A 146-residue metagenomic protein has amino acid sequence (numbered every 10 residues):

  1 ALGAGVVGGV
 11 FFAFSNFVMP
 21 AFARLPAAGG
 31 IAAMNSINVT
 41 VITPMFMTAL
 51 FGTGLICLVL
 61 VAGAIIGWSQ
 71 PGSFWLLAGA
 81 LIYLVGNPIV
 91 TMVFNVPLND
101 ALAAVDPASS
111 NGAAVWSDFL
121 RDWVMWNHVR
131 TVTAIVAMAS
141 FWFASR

Functional and structural regions predicted by a protein language model:
A1-G5, A62-G86: Interfacial segments of alpha-helical transmembrane regions
G5, L58, V85, A139-W142: Hydrophobic residues within the alpha-helical transmembrane core of Major Facilitator Superfamily
V6-F51, P97-R121: Interfacial loop at the N-terminal end of multi-pass membrane proteins
G8-F11, L60-A64, T91, F141-S145: Structural signal for membrane-spanning alpha-helices in multi-pass inner-membrane proteins, emphasizing helix cores
M19, A23, I65-G72, V96-D100 (+1 more regions): Transmembrane helix-loop junctions in multipass membrane proteins, especially transporters and channels
T48, D118-I135: Hydrophobic alpha-helical transmembrane segments
L50-L60, R130-M138: Core segments of transmembrane alpha-helices that mediate helix-helix packing or line hydrophobic substrate/ligand
A78-D100: Hydrophobic alpha-helical transmembrane segments of integral membrane proteins
